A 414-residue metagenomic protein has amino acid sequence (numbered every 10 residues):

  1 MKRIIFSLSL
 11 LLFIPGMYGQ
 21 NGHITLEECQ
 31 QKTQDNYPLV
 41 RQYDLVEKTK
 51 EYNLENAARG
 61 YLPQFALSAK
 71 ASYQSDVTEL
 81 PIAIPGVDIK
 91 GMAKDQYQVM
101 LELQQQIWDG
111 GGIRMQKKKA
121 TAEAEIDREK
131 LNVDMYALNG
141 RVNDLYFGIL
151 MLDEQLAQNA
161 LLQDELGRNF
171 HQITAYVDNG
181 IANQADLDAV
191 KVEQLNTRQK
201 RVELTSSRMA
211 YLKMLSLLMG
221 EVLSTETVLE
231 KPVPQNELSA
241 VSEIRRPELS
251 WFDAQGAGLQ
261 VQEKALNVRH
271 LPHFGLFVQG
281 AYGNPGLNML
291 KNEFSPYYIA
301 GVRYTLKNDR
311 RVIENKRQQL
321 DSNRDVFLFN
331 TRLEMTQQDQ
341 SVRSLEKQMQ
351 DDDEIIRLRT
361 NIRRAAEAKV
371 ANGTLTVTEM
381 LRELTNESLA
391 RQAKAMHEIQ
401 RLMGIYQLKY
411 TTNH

Functional and structural regions predicted by a protein language model:
M1-E27, Q34, N413: Bacterial Sec-dependent N-terminal signal peptides
F6-S7, E27-Q30, L223, A393-H414: Acidic, low-complexity, intrinsically disordered peripheral segments
G19-A66, I181-N183, S216-Q262, L328 (+1 more regions): Bacterial Sec-pathway N-terminal export signals of envelope proteins
I24-T25, Y52, D134-R245, E387: Periplasmic alpha-helical coiled-coil/stalk elements that build and connect Gram-negative outer-membrane
R41, Q64-A83, A93-K94, Q104-V133 (+2 more regions): Small/polar (Gly/Ser/Thr/Ala-rich) solvent-exposed segments that form structured loops/beta-strands/short helices used
Q42-A57, D134, L138-A157, Y211 (+3 more regions): Amphipathic alpha-helical coiled-coil segments
Q96-Q98, D144, A189, H273 (+1 more regions): Transmembrane beta-barrel architecture of outer-membrane proteins
